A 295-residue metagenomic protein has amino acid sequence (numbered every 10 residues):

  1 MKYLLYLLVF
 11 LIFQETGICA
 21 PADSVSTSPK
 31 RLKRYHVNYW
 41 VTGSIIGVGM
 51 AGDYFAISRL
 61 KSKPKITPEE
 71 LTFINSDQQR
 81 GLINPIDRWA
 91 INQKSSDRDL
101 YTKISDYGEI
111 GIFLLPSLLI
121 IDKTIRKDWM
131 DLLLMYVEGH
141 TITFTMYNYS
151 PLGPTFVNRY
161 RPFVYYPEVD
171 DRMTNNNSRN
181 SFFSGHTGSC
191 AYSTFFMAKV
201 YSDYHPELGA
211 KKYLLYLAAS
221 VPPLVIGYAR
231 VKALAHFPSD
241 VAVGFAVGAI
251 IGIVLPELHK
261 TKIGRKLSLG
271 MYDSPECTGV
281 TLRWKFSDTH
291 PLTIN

Functional and structural regions predicted by a protein language model:
L5-T124, L132-M135, P151-T155, V169-N177 (+3 more regions): N-terminal targeting leaders of membrane proteins
S44, V48-G52, G111-L118, I142 (+5 more regions): Lipid-exposed faces of alpha-helical membrane segments in multi-pass integral membrane proteins
R59, K63, R159-F163, R230-L234: Gram-negative outer-membrane beta-barrel proteins
N75-Q78, Y136-I142, Y216-L217: Transmembrane alpha-helical segments of multi-pass membrane proteins
T124-M146: Interfacial segments of alpha-helical transmembrane regions
T143-F163: Transmembrane alpha-helix/helix-exit interface in multi-pass inner-membrane proteins
Y166-S274, G279-R283: Membrane-embedded catalytic cores of phosphoryl/pyrophosphoryl-handling enzymes
